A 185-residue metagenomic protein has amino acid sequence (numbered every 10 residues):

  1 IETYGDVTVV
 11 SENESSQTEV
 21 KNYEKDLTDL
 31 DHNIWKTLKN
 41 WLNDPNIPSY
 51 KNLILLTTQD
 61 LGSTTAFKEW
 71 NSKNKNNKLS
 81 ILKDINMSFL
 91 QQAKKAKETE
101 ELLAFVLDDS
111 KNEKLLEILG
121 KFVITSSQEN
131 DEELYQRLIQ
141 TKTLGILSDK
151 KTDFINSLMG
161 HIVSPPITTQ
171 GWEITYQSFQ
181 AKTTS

Functional and structural regions predicted by a protein language model:
T8-Q17: Active-site beta-strand-loop-beta-strand hairpin of nuclease catalytic cores that positions key catalytic residues
Y23-S185: Acidic metal-coordinating catalytic centers involved in nucleic-acid phosphodiester chemistry
